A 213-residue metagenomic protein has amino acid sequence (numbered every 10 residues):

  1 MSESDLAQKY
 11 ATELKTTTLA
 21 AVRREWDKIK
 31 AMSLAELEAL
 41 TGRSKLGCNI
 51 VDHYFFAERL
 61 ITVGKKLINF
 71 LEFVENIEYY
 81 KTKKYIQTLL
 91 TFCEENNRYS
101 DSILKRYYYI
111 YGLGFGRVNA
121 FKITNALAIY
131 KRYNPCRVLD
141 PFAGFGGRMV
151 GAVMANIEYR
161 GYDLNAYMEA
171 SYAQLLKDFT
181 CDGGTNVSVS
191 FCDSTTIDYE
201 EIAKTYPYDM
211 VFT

Functional and structural regions predicted by a protein language model:
M1-G47, T62-Y80, K84-T213: Class I S-adenosyl-L-methionine-dependent methyltransferase catalytic core
